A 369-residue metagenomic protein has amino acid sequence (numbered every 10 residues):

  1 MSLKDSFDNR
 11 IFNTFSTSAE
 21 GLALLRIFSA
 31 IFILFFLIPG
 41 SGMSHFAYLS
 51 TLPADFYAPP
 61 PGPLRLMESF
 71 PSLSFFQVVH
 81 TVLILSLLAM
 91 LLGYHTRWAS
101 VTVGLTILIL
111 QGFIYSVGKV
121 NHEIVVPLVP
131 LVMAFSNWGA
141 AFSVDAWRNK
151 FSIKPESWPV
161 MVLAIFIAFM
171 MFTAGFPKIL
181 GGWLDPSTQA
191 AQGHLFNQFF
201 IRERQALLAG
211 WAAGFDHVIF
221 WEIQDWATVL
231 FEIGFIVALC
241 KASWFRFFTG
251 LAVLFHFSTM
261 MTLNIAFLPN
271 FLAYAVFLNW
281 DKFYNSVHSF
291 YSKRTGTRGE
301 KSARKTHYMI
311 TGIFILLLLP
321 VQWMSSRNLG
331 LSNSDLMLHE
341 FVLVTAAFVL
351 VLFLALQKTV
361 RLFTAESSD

Functional and structural regions predicted by a protein language model:
M1-D369: Alpha-helical membrane-anchoring segments
